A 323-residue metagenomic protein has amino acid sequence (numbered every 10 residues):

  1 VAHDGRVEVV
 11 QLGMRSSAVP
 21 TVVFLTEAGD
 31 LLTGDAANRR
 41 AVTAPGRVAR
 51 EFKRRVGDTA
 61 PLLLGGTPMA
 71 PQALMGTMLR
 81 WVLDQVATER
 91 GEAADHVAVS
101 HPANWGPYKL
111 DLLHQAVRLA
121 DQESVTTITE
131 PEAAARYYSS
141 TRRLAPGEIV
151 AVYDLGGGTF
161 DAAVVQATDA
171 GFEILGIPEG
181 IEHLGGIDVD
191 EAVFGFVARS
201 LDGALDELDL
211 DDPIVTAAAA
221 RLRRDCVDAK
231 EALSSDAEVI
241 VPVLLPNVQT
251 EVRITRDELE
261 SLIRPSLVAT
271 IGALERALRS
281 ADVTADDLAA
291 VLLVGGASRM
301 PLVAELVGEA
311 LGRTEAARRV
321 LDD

Functional and structural regions predicted by a protein language model:
V1-R55, L63-L64, P68, T88-D323: Oxyanion-binding/catalytic loops of NTP- or PPi-dependent enzymes
Q72, G76-L83, T270-R276: Short, acidic loop-to-helix structural element flanking the phosphoryl-transfer center in phosphate-processing enzymes
